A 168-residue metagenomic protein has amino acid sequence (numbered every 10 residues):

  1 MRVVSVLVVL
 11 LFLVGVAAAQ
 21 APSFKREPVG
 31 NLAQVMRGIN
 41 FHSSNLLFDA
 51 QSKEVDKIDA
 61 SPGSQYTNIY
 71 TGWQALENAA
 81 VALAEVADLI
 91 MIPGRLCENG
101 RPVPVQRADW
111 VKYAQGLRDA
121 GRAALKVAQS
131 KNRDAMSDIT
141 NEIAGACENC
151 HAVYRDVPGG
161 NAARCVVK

Functional and structural regions predicted by a protein language model:
M1-R2: N-terminal secretory signal peptides that target proteins for export/translocation
S5-G15: Bacterial N-terminal signal peptides
L13, N141-A144: Processing junctions and N-termini across compartments
Q20-E142, D156-K168: Extracytoplasmic c-type cytochrome modules immediately beyond a signal peptide or single-pass transmembrane anchor
I143-Y154: The canonical Cys-X-X-Cys-His
